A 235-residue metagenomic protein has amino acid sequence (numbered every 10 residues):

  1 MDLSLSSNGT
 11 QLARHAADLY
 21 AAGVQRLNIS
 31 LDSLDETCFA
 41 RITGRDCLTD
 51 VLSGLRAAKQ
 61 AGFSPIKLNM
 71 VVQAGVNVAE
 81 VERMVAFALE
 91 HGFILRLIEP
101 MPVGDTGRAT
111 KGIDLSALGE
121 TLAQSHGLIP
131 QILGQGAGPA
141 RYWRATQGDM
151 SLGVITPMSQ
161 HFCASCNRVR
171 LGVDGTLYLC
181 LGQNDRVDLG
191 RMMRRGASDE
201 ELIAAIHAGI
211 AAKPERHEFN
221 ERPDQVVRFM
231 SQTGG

Functional and structural regions predicted by a protein language model:
M1-I98: Radical SAM/AdoMet-radical enzyme domain recognition
A86-E90, P100-G235: Auxiliary Fe-S-binding modules of radical SAM enzymes
